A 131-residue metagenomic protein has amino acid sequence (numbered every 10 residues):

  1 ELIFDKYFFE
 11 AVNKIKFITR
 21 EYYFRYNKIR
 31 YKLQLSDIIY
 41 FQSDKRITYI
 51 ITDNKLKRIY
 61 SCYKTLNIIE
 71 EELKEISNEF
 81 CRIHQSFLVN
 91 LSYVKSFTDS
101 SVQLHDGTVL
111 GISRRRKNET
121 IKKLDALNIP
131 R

Functional and structural regions predicted by a protein language model:
E1-F4, T120: Hydrophobic face residues on amphipathic alpha-helices
F4-H105: Conserved binding/recognition cores within well-folded domains
Q34, Y93, I112, T120-K122: Short acidic, gly/pro-rich beta-turn/loop elements at beta-sheet edges and active-site/ligand-binding grooves
I69, E119-T120: DNA major-groove recognition helices of helix-turn-helix
D106-I112: Short, conserved aromatic-histidine micro-motifs
L124-R131: Short, charged, intrinsically disordered terminal tails
